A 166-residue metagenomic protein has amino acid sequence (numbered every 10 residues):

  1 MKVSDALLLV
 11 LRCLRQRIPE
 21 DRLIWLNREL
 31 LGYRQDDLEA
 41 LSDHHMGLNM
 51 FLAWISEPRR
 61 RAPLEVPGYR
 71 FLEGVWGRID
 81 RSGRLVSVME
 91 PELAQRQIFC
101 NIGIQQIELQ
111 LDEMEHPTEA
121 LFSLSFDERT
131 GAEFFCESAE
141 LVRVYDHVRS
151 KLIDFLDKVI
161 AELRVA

Functional and structural regions predicted by a protein language model:
K2-R60: N-terminal interaction modules that seed assembly of large macromolecular complexes
P58, E65-A166: Internal, Lys/Arg-enriched amphipathic helical interaction segments that engage polyanionic partners
